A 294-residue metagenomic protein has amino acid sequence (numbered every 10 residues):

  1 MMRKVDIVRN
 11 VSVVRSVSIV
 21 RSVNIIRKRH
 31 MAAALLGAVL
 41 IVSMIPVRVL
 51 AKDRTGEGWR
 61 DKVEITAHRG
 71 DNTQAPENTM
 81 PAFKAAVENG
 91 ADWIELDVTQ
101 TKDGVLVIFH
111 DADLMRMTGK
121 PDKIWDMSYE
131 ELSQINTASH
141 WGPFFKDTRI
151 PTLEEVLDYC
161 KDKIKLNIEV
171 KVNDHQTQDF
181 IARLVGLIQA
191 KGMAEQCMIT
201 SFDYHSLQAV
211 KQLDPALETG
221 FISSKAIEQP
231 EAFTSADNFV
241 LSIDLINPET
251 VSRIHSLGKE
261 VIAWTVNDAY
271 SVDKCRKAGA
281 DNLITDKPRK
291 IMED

Functional and structural regions predicted by a protein language model:
M1-I26: N-terminal secretory signal peptides that target proteins for export/translocation
K4, K28-D294: Phosphate-group recognition and catalysis centered on beta-loop-alpha active-site segments
